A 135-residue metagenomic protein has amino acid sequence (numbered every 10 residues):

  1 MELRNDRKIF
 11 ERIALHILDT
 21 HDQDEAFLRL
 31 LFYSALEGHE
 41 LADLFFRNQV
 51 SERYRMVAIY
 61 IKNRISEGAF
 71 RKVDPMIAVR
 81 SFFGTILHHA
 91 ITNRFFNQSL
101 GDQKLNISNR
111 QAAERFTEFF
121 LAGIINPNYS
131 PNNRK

Functional and structural regions predicted by a protein language model:
N5-K8, A35: Short, charged, low-complexity loops and linkers
K8-D19, Q23, S51, R55 (+3 more regions): C-terminal peripheral helix-coil segments that are non-catalytic and often amphipathic
D22-L44, I91-S99: Amphipathic alpha-helical segments used for helix-helix packing
L30-S34, N48, S81, T85: Short acidic/histidine-centered micro-motifs embedded in hydrophobic/aromatic stretches that mark compact functional
R71, P75-V79: Membrane-interface starts of transmembrane alpha-helices
